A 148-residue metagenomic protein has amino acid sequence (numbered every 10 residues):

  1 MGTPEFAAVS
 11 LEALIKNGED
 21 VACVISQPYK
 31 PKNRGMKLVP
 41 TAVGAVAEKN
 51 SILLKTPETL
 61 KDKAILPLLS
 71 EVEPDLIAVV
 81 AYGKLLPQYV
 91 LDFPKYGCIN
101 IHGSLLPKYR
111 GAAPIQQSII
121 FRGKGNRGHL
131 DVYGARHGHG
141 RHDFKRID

Functional and structural regions predicted by a protein language model:
M1-D148: One-carbon transfer enzymes
